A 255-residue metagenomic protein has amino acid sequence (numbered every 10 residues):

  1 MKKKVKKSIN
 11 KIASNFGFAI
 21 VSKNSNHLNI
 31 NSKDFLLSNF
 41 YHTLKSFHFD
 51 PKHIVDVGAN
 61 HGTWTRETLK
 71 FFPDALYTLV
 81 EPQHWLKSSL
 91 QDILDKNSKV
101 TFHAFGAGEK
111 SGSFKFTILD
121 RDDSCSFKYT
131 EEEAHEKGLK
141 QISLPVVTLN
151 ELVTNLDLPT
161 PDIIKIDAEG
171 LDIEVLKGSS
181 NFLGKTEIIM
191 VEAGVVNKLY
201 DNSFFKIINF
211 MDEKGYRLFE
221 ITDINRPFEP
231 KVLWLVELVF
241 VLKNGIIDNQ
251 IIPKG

Functional and structural regions predicted by a protein language model:
M1-G255: Phosphate/nucleotide-binding beta-alpha loop and adjacent structural elements of enzyme active sites
